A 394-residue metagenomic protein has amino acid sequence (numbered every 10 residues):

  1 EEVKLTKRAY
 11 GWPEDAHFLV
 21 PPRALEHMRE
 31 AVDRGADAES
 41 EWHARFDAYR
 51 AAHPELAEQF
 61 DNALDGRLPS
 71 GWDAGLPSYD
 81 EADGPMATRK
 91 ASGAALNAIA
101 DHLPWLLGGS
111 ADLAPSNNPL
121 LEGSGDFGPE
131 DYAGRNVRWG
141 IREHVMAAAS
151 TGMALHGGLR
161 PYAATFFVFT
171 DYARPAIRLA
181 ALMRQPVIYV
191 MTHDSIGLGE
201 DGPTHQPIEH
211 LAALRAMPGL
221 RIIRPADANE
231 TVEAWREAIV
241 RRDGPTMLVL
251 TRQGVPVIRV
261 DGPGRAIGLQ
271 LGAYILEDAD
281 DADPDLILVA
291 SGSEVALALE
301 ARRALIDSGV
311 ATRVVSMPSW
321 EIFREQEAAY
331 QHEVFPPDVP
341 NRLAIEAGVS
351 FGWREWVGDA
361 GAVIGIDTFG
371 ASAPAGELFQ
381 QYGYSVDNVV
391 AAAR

Functional and structural regions predicted by a protein language model:
E1-L25, L198-P203, T231, V240-R394: Thiamine diphosphate
E1-R142, A148, G152, I287 (+4 more regions): Conserved acidic/glycine
G84-K90, P225-V232, A296, F323: Active-site glycine- and acidic-residue-rich loops that bind and position anionic ligands or nucleotide-like cofactors
R89-A98, A148, Y172-A176, V232-R236 (+1 more regions): Short alpha-helical segments and helix-capping/turn motifs at coil-helix boundaries
H102-L106, D131-R135, H156-R160, M183-I188 (+7 more regions): Short coil/turn connectors at secondary-structure junctions
L107, A114-A212, E230-E233, L299: Thiamine diphosphate
G109-S110, W139, Y162-A163, Y189-M191 (+4 more regions): General beta-strand structural signal in soluble alpha/beta enzymes
D112-A114, T165-F167, H193, R252 (+2 more regions): Residue-level signal for short, function-critical loop segments
